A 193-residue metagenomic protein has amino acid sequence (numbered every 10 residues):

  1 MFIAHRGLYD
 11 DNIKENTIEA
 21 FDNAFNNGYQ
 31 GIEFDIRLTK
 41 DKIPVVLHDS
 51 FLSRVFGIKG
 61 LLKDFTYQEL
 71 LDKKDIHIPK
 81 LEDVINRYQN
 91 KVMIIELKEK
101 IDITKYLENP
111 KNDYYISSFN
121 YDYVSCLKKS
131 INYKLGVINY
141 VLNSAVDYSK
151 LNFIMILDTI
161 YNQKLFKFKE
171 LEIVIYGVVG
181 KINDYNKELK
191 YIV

Functional and structural regions predicted by a protein language model:
M1-V193: Phosphate-group recognition and catalysis centered on beta-loop-alpha active-site segments
